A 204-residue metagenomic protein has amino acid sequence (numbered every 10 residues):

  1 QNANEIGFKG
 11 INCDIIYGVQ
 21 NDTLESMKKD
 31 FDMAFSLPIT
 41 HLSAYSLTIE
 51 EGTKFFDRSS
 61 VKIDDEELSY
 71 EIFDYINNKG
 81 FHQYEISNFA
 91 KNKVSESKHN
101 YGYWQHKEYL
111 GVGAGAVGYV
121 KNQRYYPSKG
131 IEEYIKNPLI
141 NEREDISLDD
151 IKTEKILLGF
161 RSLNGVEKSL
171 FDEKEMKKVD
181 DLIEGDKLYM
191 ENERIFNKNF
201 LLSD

Functional and structural regions predicted by a protein language model:
Q1-D172: C-terminal scaffold of the Radical SAM
I140-E142, R194-N197: Short, well-ordered strand-loop elements centered on a beta-strand within folded domains, enriched for acidic residues
K174-I183: Short, well-ordered alpha-helical segments that carry or flank key catalytic/ligand-binding motifs at enzyme/regulatory
I183-R194: A short, conserved structural fragment
N199-D204: Short, amphipathic alpha-helical interaction segments positioned at domain boundaries
